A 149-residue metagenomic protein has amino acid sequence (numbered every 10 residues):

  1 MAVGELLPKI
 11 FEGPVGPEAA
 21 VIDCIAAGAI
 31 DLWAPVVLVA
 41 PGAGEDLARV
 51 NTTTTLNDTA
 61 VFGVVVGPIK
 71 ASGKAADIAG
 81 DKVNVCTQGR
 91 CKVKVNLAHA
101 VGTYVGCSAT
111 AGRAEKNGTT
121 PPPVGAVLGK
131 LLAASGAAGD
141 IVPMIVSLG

Functional and structural regions predicted by a protein language model:
A2-G149: Glycine-anchored, exposed beta-strand/edge motif detector
